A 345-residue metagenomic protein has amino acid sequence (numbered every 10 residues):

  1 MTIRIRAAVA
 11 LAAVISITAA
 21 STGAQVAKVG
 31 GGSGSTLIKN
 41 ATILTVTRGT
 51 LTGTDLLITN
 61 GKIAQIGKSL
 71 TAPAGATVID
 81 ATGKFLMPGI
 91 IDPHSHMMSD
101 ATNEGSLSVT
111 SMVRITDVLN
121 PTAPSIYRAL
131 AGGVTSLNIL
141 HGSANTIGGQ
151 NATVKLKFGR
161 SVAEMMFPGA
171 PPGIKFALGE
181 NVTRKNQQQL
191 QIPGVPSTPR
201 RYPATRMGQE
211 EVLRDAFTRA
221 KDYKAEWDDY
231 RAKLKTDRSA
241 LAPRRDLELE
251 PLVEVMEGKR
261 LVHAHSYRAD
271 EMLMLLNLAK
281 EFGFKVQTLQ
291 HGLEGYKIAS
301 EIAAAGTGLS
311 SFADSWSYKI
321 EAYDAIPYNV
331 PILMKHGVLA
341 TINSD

Functional and structural regions predicted by a protein language model:
A8-A19: Bacterial N-terminal signal peptides
A19-V29: Boundary at the C-terminal end of the N-terminal hydrophobic targeting segment
K28-G34, I43, T47-M87: Histidine-rich, glycine-flanked metal-binding segment
A41, L56, G61, G83 (+4 more regions): Divalent metal-coordination and catalytic microenvironments
A81-A152, R160: Metal-associated gating/positioning segment near the N- to mid-region
L130-V286, Q290, I298: Polyanionic/metal-chelating signatures
H263, S311-D314, N329, L333-D345: Short acidic/histidine-rich active-site segments
A279-V286, A303-S310, H336-L339: Glycine-enriched alpha-helix->loop->beta-strand junction motifs that scaffold or abut catalytic
